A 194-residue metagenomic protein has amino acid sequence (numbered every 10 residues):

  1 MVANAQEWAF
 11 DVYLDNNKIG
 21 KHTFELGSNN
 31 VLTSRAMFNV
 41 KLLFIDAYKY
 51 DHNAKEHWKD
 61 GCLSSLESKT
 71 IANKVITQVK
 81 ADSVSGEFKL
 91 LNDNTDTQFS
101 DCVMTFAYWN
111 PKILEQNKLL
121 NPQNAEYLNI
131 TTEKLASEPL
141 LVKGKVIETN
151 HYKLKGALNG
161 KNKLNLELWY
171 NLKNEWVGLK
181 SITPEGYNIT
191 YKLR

Functional and structural regions predicted by a protein language model:
N4-S85, T105-R194: Acidic, serine/threonine-rich low-complexity disordered tracts
G86-M104: Acidic/charged, solvent-exposed loop-and-adjacent secondary-structure segments enriched in E/D, K/R, S/T, and G/P
